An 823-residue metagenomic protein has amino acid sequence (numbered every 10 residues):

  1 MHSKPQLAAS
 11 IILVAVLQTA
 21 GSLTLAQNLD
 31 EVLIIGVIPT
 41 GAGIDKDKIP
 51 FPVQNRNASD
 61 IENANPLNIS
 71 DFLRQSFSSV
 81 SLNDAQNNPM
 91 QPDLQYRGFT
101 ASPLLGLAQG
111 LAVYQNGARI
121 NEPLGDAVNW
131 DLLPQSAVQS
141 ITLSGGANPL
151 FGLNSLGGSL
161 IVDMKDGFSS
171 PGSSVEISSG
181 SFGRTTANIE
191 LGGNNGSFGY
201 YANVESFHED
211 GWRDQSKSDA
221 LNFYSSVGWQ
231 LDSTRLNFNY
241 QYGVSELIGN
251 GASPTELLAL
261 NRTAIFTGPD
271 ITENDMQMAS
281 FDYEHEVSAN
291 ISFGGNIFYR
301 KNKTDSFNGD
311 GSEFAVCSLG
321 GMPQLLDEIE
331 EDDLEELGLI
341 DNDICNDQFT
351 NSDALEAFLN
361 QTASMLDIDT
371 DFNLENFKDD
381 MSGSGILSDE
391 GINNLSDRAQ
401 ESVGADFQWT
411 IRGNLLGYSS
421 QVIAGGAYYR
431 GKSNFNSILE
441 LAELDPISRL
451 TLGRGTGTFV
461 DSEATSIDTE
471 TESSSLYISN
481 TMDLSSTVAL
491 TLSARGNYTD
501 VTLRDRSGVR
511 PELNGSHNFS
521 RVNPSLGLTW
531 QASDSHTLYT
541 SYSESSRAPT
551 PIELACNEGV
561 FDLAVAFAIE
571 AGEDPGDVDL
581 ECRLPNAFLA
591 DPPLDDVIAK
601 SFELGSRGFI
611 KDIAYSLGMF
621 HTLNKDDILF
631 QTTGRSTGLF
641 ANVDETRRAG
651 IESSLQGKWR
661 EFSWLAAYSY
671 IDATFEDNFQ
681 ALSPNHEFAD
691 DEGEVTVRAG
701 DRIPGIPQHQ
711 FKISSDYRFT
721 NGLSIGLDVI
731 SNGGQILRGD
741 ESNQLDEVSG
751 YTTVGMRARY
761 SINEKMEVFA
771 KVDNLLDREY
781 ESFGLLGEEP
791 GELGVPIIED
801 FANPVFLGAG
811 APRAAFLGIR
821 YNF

Functional and structural regions predicted by a protein language model:
V32-A64, M90-L94, L111: N-terminal periplasmic "start-of-domain" segments of outer-membrane beta-barrel proteins
Q86, P92-S144: Periplasmic plug
I120-E122, D131-E176, T186, N822: A beta-strand signature from Gram-negative outer-membrane beta-barrel systems, especially the internal plug domain
S179-H208, R213-N250, P269-S292, S493-R495: Transmembrane beta-barrel wall of Gram-negative outer-membrane proteins
R235-N237, D275-E313, L319-R506, S616 (+2 more regions): Face-selective signature of the C-terminal outer-membrane beta-barrel domain
S292-F298, N302-S306, Q531, T537-S543 (+5 more regions): Membrane-embedded beta-barrel scaffold of Gram-negative outer-membrane proteins
T410, L416, D483-L490, T499 (+3 more regions): Gram-negative outer-membrane beta-barrel transporters
S546, I730-R738, Y760-F823: C-terminal beta-signal and adjacent terminal beta-strands/loops of Gram-negative outer-membrane beta-barrel proteins
